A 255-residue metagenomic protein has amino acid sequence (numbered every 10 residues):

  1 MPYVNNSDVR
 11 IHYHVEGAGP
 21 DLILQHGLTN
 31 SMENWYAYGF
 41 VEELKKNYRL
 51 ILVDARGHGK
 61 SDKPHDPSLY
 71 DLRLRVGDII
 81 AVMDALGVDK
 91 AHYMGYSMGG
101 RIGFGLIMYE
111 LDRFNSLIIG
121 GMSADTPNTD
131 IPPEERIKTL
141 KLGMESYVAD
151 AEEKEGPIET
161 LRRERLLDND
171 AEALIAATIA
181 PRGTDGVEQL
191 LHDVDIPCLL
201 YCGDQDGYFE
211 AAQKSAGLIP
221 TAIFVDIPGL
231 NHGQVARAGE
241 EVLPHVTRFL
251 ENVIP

Functional and structural regions predicted by a protein language model:
V9-D62: Conserved HGGG/HGGXW glycine-rich cap/lid loop of the alpha/beta-hydrolase fold
E42-K45, L52-H92: Active-site loop/oxyanion-hole signature of alpha/beta-hydrolase fold enzymes
A91, G95-G100: Conserved alpha/beta-hydrolase "nucleophile elbow" surrounding the catalytic nucleophile
R101-Y109, N115-S146: Flexible "cap/lid" loop of the alpha/beta hydrolase fold
R162-V187: Hydrophobic, aromatic-rich cap/lid helix
V194, L200-C202: Short beta-strand/loop motif that positions the catalytic acidic residue of the alpha/beta-hydrolase fold
G207-A212: Conserved alpha/beta-hydrolase "acid-adjacent" motif
P228-P255: Catalytic active-site module of serine/aspartate enzymes centered on a nucleophile-bearing elbow/loop
